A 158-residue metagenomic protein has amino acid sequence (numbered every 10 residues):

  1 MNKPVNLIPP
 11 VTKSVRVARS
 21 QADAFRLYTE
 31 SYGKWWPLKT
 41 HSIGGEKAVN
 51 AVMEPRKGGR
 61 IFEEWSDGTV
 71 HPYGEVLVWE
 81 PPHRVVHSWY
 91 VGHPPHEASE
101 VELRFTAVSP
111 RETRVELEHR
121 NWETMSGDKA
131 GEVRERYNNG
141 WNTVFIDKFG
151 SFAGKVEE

Functional and structural regions predicted by a protein language model:
M1-A48: Hydrophobic ligand-binding cavity/cleft-lining segments
L7-P9, K57, G68, E97: Residue-level preference for beta-strand/loop junctions
K13-V17, V76, L103, L117-H119 (+1 more regions): A structural signal for short, well-ordered beta-strand segments
V17-R19, P55, V78: Conserved strand-loop elements at the edges of beta-sheets that form or border functional pockets
A24-Y28, I61, V76, H87 (+3 more regions): Hydrophobic pocket/interface hotspot
S31-H71, P82, E158: Short beta-edge strand/loop motif at the mouth of beta-sheet-based domains
V52, F62-E112, R120-E123: Hydrophobic-ligand binding "helix-grip"
N121-E158: A conserved amphipathic terminal alpha-helix motif
